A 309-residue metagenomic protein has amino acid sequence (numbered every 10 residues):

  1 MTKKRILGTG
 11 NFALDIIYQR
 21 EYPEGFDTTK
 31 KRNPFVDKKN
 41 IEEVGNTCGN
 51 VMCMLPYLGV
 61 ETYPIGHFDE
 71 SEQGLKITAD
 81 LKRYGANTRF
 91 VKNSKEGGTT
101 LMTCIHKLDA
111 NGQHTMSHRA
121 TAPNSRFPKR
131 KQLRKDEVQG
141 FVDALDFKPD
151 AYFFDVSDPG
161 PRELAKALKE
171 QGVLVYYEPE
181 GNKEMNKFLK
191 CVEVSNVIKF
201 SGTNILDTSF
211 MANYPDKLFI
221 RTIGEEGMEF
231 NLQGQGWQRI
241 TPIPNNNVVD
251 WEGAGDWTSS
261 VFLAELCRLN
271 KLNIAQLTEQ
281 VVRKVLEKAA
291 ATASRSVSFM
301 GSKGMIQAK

Functional and structural regions predicted by a protein language model:
M1-I65, E72-K76, R83: Glycine-rich phosphate/adenosyl-contacting loop at the front of the ribokinase-like
T2-I17, T78-N93, I105-R239, N270-K271 (+3 more regions): Ribokinase/PfkB-type carbohydrate-kinase core domain
P34-E43, T241-G253: Short pre-catalytic strand/loop immediately N-terminal to key active-site residues, enriched for Gly-Thr
L58, Y84, G97-L101: Short, basic and Ser/Thr-rich N-terminal targeting/leader segments
I65, E70, Y177-G181: A short glycine-rich beta-strand->turn/loop micro-motif centered on a GG-aromatic cluster
I65, Q238-T241: Hydrophobic residues at beta-strand termini and immediately following loops that shape nucleotide-binding pockets
N245-K309: Conserved post-catalytic alpha-helical subdomain immediately downstream of the catalytic base and nucleotide-binding
